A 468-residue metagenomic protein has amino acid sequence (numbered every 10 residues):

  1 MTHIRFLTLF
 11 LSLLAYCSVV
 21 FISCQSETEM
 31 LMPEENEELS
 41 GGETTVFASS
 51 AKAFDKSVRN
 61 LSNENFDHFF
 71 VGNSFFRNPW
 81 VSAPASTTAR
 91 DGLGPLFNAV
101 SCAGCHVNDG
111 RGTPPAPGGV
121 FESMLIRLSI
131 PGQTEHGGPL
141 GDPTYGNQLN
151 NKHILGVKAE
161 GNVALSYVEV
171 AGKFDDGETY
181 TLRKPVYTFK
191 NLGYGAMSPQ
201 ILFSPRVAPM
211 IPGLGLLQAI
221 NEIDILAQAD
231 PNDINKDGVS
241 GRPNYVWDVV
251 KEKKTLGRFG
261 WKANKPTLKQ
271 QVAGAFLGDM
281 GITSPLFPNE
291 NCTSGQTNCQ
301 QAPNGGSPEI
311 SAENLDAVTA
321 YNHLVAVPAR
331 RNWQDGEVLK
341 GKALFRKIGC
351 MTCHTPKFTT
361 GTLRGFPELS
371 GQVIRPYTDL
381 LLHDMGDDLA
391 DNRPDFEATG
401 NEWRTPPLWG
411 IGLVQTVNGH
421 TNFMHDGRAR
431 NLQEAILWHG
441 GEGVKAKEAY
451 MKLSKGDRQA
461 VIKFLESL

Functional and structural regions predicted by a protein language model:
M1-L31: Bacterial Sec-dependent N-terminal signal peptides
C24-L468: Periplasmic c-type cytochrome electron-transfer domains
